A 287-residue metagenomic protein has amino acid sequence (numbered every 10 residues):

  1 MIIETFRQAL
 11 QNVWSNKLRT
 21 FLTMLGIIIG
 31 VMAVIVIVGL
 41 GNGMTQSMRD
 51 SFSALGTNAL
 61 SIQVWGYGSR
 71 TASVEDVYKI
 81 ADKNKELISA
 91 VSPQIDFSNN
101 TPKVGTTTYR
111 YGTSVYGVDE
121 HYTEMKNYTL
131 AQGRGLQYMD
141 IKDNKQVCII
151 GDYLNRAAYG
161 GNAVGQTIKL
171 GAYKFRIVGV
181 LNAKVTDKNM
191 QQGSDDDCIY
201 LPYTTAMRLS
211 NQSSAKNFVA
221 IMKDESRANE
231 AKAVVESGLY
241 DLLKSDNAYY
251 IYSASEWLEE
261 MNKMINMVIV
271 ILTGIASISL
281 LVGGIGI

Functional and structural regions predicted by a protein language model:
M1-V31: N-terminal Sec/SRP start-transfer signal
R7-S15, I88, I275, S279-V282 (+1 more regions): A generic "structured core" feature
L10-S15, G41, T45, R49 (+1 more regions): Alpha-helical membrane-interface segments at transmembrane helix boundaries
G26, A33-G39, I269-I287: A hydrophobic alpha-helix feature that marks transmembrane segments and, especially, their cytosolic C-terminal ends
I28, I37, S61, V147 (+1 more regions): Short aromatic/hydrophobic contact patches that present stacked aromatics for nucleic-acid/ligand binding
G41-G117, H121-N127, R156, M207-N211 (+4 more regions): Hydrophobic, regular-secondary-structure patches
R70-T71, D82-L87, K169-K174, V180-V270: Mechanotransmission and gating elements of multispan inner-membrane complexes involved in transport and envelope
T108-L209, S213: Hydrophobic secondary-structure segments that place a key small or acidic residue at a functional site
